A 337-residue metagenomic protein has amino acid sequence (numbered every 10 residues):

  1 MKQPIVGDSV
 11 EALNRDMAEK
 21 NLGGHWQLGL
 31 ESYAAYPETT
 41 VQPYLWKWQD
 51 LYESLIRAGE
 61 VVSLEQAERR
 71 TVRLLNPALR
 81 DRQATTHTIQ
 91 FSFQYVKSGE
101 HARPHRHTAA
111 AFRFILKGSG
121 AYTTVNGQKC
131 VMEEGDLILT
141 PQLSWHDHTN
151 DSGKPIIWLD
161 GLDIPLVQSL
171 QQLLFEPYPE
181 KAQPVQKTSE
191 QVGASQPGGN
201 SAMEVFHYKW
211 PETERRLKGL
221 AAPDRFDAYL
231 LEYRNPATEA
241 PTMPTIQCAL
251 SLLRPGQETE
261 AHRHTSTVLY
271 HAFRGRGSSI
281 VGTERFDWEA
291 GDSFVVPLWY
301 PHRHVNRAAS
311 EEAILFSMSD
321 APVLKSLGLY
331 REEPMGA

Functional and structural regions predicted by a protein language model:
M1-T86, E176-T245, A249, R331: A short, N-terminal "cap"/entry segment at the start of jelly-roll beta-barrel domains of the cupin/DSBH fold
K2-K47, T238-P244, P255, T259-E260 (+1 more regions): C-terminal functional regions that serve as terminal interaction/effector modules
T71, F91-Y95, F112, K129-V131 (+8 more regions): Conserved hydrophobic/aromatic beta-strand scaffold that supports enzyme active sites
R73-F93, K97-H101, A111, L116: N-terminal functional module of multi-domain proteins
R82-T85, H101-H107, T149-N150, T242-M243 (+2 more regions): Short histidine-centered beta-strand/loop micro-motifs that create catalytic or ligand/metal-coordination sites
Q94, F112-F114, L139, G153-L173 (+2 more regions): A short hydrophobic beta-strand segment most commonly corresponding to one strand of the jelly-roll/cupin
K97-E134, P141-S144, R263, T267-A290 (+2 more regions): A short beta-strand-loop-beta hairpin characteristic of the jelly-roll/cupin
V125, V131-S152, W158-D163, V281 (+2 more regions): Conserved metal-binding segment of the jelly-roll/cupin
